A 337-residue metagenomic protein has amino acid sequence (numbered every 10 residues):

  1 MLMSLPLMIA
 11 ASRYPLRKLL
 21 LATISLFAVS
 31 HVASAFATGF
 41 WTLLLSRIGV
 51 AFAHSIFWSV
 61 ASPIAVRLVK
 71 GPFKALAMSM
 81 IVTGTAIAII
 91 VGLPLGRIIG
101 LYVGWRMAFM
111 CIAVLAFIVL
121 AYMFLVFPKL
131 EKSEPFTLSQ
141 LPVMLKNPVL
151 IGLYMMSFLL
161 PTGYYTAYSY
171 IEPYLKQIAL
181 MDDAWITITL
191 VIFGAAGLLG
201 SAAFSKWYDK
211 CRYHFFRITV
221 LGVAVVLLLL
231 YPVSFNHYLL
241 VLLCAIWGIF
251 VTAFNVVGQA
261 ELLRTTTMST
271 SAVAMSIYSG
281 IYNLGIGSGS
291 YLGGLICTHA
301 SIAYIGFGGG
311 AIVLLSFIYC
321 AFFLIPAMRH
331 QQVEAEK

Functional and structural regions predicted by a protein language model:
L2-T38: Conserved MFS/SLC helix-loop-helix module at the cytosolic interface between two early adjacent transmembrane helices
M3-P15, G200-R212, C297: Helix-to-loop junctions at the C-terminal end of transmembrane segments in multipass secondary transporters
P15, F36-T42, A53, L180 (+1 more regions): Helix-breaking motifs and short loop linkers at transmembrane-helix boundaries and internal kinks in secondary membrane
L26, S30-A33, W41-G49, Y238-I246: Paired small-residue
F40, S46-G84: Cytoplasmic helix-loop-helix junction between adjacent transmembrane helices in 12-TM secondary transporters
T42, G71-F127, Y170, Y174: Helix-loop-helix hairpin linking two adjacent transmembrane segments in secondary transporters
H214-G258: C-terminal transmembrane helical hairpin of 12-TM major facilitator-type secondary transporters
T265-I302, G309: A late C-terminal transmembrane helix in Major Facilitator Superfamily
